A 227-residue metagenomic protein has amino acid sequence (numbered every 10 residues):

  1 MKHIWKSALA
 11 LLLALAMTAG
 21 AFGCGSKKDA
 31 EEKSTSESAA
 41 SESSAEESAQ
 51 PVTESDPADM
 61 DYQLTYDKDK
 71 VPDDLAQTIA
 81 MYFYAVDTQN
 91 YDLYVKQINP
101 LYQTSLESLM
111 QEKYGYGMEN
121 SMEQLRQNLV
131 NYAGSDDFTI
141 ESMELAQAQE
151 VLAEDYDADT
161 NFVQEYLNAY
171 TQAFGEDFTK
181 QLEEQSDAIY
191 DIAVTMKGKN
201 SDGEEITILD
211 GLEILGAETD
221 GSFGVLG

Functional and structural regions predicted by a protein language model:
M1-L11: Bacterial N-terminal signal peptides that target proteins for export
L9, S36-A39: Membrane-cytosol interface at the C-terminal ends of transmembrane alpha helices in small multi-pass membrane proteins
A19-G23: C-terminal motif of bacterial Sec signal peptides marking the signal peptidase cleavage site
G25-K28: Bacterial signal peptide processing site
E31, A40-T88, K96, P100 (+2 more regions): Short, low-complexity N-terminal intrinsically disordered segments enriched in polar/charged residues
D56-Y62, D92-T179: Short solvent-exposed beta->alpha transition segments
S142-G227: Exposed beta-sheet edge and beta->alpha loop/turn motif
